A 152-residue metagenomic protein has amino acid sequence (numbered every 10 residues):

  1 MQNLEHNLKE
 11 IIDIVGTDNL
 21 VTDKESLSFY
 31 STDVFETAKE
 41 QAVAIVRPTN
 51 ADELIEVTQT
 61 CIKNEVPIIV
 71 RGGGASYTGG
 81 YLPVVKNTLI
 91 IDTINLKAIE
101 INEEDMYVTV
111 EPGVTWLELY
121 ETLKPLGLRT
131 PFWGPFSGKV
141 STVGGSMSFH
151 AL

Functional and structural regions predicted by a protein language model:
M1-F35, K63-I68, G73: N-terminal accessory segments
I11, E36-I68, T93-F136, M147 (+1 more regions): N-terminal glycine-rich flavin-associated loop
S26-F29, N50-L54, A75-S76, F136-K139: Short acidic loop-to-helix transition motifs that present clustered carboxylates
S28-V34, E56, S141-S146: Short, solvent-exposed polar/charged micro-motifs at secondary-structure junctions
V34-T37, G79-V84, E100: Short glycine-biased active-site loop of nucleotidyltransferases that positions the nucleotide triphosphate and helps
Q41, K86, T142: Conserved catalytic motifs of the protein kinase core domain
R71-G80, G134-G144: Short, glycine/charge-rich beta-strand/loop segments that flank catalytic centers and engage negatively charged groups
V85-I94: Short basic, glycine-rich beta-strand/loop surfaces that mediate nucleic-acid
